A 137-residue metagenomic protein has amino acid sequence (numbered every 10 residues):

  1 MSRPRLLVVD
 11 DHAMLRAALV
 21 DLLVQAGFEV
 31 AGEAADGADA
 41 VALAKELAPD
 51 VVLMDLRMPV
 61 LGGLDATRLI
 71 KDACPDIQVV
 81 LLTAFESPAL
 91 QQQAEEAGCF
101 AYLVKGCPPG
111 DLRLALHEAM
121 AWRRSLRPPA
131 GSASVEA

Functional and structural regions predicted by a protein language model:
A13-G32: Two-component/phosphorelay signaling modules centered on CheY-like receiver
D36-D39, L61-D65: Acidic catalytic/metal-coordinating carboxylates
A42, L64-D76: Short amphipathic alpha-helix used as the core "switch/output" element in two-component signaling
L47-L53: Active-site beta3 strand of CheY-like receiver
M58: Receiver (REC) domain active-site loop signature in two-component systems and cognate sites in sensor histidine kinases
D65, E86-L103, C107, L114: Alpha4 helix (beta4-alpha4-beta5 surface) of REC/receiver domains from two-component response regulators
L114, A121-A137: CheY-like receiver
